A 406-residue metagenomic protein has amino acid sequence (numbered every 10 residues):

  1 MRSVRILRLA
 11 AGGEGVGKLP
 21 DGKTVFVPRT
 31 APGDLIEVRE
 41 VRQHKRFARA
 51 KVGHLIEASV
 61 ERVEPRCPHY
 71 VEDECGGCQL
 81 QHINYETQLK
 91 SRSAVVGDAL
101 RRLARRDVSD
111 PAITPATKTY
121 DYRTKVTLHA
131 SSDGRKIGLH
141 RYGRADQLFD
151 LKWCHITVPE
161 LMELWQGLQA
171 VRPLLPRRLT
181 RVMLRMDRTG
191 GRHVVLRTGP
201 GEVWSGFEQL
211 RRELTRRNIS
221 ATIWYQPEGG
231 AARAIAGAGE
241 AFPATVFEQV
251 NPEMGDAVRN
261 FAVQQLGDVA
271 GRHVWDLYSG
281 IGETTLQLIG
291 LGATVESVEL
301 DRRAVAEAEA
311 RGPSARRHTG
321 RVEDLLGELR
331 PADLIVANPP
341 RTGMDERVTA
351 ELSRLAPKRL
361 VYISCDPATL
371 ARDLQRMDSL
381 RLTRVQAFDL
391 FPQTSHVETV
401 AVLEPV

Functional and structural regions predicted by a protein language model:
M1-E72: Terminal RNA-binding accessory module
R2-R5, A11, L174, G201-V406: Rossmann-like S-adenosyl-L-methionine
G15-P20, G138-Y142, A308: Short, acidic/hydrophobic/Gly-rich beta-strand patch recurrent on exposed beta strands that often constitutes part
G53-P68, E72-L179: Extended interfacial segments that mediate partner engagement and assembly in macromolecular machines
P111, R177-M186, A221-W224: A short glycine-rich, hydrophobically flanked beta-strand micro-motif that places a catalytic Asp/Glu for divalent metal
A112-T119, V182-R185, E228-G229, Q386-L390: Short, solvent-exposed loop/turn elements at beta->coil junctions and helix N-caps that rim active or binding pockets
T189-G199, G239-F242: Short, aliphatic-rich beta-strand segments
